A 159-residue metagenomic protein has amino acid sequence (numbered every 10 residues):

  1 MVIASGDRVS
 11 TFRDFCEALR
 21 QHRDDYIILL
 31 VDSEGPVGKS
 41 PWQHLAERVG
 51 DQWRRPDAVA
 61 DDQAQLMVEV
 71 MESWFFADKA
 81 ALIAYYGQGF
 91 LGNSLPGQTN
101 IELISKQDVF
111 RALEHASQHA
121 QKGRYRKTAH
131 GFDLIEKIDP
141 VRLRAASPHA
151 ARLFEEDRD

Functional and structural regions predicted by a protein language model:
M1, V9-D159: C-terminal accessory helical subdomains adjacent to catalytic cores in phosphodiester- and nucleotide-handling enzymes
S5: RNase H-like polynucleotidyl transferase catalytic core
